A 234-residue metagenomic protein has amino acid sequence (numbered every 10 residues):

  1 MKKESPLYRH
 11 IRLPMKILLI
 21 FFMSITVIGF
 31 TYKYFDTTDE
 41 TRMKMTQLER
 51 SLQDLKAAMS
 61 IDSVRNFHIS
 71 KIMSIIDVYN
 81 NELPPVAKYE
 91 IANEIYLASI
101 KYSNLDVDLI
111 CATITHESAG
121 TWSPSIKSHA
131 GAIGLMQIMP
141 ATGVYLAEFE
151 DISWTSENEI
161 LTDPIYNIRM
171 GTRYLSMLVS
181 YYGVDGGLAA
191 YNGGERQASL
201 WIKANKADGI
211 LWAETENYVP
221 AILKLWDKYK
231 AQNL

Functional and structural regions predicted by a protein language model:
M1-Y89, D227-L234: N-terminal secretory targeting signals
L55-L234: Catalytic glycan-binding domains that act on GlcNAc-containing polysaccharides
